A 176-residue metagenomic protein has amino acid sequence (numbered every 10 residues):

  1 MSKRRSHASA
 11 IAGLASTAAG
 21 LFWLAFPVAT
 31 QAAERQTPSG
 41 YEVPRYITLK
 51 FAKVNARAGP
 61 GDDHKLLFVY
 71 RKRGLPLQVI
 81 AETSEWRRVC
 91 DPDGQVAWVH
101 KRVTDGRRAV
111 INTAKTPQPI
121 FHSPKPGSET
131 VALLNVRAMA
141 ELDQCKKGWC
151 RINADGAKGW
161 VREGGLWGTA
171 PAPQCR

Functional and structural regions predicted by a protein language model:
M1-A10: N-terminal secretory signal peptides that target proteins for export/translocation
R4, P27-T30: Glycine-centered signal
A12-P27: Bacterial N-terminal signal peptides
T30-A58, V69-R73, I80-S84, C90-P124 (+4 more regions): SH3-family beta-barrel domains
K65-L66: Beta-strand-rich domains and repeat architectures in extracellular enzymes and scaffolds, especially beta-propellers
